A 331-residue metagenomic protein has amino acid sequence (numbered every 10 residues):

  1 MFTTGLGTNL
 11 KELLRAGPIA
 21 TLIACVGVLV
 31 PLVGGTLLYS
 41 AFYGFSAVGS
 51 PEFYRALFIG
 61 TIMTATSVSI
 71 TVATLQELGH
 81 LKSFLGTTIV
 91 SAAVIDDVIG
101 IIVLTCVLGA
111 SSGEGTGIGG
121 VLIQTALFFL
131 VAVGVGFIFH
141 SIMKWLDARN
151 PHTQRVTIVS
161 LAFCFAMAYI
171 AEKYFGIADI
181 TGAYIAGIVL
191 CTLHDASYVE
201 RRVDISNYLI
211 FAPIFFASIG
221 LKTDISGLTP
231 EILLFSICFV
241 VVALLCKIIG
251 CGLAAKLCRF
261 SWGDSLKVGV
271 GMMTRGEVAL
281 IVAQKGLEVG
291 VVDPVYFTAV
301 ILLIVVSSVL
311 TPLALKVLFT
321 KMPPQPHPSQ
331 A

Functional and structural regions predicted by a protein language model:
M1-A16, L108-G109, I180-L193, S206-P230 (+3 more regions): Hydrophobic transmembrane alpha-helices of secondary-active transporters and Na+-translocating membrane complexes
M1-T4, L29-L38, M63-A73, K82-S83 (+6 more regions): Membrane-embedded alpha-helical core segments of multi-pass
T3-G5, M63-S67, A93, A132-H140 (+5 more regions): Alpha-helical transmembrane segments of multi-pass membrane proteins
L10-L78, I219, I225-P323: Transmembrane alpha-helices that form the ion-translocation and gating core of multi-pass ion transport proteins
A16-L22, L81-D97, T116-I123, Y198-R202 (+2 more regions): Membrane-interface alpha-helices at helix entry/exit sites of multi-pass transporters
L22-T36, S91-T105, Q154-I170, Y208-G220 (+1 more regions): Small-residue-rich segments of transmembrane alpha-helices in multi-pass membrane proteins, especially helix faces
V98-V199, I205-I210, I214, S329-A331: Core mid-bundle transmembrane helix pairs that form the ion/substrate translocation pathway in diverse multi-pass
S141-W145, K316-H327: Membrane-interface capping segments at transmembrane-helix boundaries
